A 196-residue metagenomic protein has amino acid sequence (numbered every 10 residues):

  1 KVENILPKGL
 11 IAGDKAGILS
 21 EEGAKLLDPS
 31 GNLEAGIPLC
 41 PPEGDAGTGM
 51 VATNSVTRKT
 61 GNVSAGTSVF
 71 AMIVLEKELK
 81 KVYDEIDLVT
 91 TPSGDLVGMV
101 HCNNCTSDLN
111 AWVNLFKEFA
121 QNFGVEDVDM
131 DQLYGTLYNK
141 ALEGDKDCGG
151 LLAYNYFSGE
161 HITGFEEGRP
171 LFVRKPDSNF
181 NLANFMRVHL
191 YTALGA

Functional and structural regions predicted by a protein language model:
K1-E3, L10-A196: Active-site core segments that coordinate phosphate-bearing ligands/cofactors across diverse enzyme families
